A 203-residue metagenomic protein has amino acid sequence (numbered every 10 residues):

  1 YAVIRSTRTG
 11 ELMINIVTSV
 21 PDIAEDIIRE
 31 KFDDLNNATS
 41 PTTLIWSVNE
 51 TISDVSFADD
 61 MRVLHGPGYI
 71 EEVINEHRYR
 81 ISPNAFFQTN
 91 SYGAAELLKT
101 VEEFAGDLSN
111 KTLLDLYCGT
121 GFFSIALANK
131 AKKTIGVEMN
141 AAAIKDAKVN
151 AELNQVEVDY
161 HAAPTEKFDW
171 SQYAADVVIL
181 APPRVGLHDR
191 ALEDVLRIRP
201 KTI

Functional and structural regions predicted by a protein language model:
Y1-I4, A163: A short glycine-rich, hydrophobically flanked beta-strand micro-motif that places a catalytic Asp/Glu for divalent metal
V3-S6, V73: Well-ordered beta-strand positions
I4, G10-S19, R78-S82, V177: Short, aliphatic-rich beta-strand segments
I23-I28, D33-I203: Rossmann-like S-adenosyl-L-methionine
